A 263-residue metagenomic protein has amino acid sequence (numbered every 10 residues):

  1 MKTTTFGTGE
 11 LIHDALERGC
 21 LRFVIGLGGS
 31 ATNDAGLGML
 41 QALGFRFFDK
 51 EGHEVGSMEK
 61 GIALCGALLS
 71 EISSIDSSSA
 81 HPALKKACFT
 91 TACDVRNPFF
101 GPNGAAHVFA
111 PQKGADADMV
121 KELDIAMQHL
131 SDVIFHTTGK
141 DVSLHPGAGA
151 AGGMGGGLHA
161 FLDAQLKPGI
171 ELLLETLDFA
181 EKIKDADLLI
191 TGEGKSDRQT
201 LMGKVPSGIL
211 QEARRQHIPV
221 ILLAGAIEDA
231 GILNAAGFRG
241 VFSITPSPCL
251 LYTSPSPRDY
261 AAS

Functional and structural regions predicted by a protein language model:
M1-L27, A31-S254: N-terminal loops that bind phosphate or other acidic moieties and the adjacent beta-alpha structural core
Y252-S263: Single conserved hydrophobic/aromatic residue that forms the stacking wall/gate of nucleotide- or nucleobase-binding
